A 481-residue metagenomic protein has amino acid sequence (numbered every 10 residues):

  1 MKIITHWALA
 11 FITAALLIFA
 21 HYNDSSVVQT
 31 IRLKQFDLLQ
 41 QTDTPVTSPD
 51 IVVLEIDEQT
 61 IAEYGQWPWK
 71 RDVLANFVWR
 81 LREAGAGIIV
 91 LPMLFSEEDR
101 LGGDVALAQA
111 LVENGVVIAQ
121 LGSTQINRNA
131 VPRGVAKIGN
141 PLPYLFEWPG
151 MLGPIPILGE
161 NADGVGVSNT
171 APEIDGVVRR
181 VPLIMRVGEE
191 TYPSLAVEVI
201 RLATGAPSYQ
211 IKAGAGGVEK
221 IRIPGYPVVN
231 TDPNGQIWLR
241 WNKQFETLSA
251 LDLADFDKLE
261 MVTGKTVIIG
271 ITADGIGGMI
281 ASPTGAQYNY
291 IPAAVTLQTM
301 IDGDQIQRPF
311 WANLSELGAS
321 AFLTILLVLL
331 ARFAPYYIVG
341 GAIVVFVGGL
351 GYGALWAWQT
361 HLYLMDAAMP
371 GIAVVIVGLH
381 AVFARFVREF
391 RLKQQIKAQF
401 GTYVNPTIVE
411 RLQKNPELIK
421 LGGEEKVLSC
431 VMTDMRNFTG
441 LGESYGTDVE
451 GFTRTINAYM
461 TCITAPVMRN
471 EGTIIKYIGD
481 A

Functional and structural regions predicted by a protein language model:
K2-P227, V262-I338: Non-transmembrane functional regions of envelope-associated proteins
Q35-D37, S249-A254, E410-N415: Short gly/ser/thr-rich secondary-structure transition/capping motifs
V53, V90, R180, W238 (+4 more regions): Structured core elements
V228-S249: Active-site Gly/Thr loop motif
V295, T299, Q394, A398 (+5 more regions): Feature representing long, continuous alpha-helical segments
I306, F310-F383: Transmembrane alpha-helical segments that form the functional core of multipass membrane systems
A367-K426, E443, T447-E450: Regulatory cytosolic signal-relay segments
I419-A481: Catalytic NTP-binding/metal-coordinating core of nucleotidyl cyclase/transferase enzymes
